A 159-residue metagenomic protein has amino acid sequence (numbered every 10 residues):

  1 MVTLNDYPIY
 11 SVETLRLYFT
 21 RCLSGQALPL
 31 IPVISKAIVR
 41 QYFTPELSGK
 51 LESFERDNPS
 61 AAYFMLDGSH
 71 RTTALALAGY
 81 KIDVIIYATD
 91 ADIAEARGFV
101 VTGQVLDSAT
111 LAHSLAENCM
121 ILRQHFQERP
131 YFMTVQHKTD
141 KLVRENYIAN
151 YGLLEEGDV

Functional and structural regions predicted by a protein language model:
M1-F64, T73-L77, K81-D83: Short alpha-helix boundary/capping and kink motifs at helix termini
D57-V159: Basic- and aromatic-enriched surface patches that contact anionic nucleotides/nucleic acids
